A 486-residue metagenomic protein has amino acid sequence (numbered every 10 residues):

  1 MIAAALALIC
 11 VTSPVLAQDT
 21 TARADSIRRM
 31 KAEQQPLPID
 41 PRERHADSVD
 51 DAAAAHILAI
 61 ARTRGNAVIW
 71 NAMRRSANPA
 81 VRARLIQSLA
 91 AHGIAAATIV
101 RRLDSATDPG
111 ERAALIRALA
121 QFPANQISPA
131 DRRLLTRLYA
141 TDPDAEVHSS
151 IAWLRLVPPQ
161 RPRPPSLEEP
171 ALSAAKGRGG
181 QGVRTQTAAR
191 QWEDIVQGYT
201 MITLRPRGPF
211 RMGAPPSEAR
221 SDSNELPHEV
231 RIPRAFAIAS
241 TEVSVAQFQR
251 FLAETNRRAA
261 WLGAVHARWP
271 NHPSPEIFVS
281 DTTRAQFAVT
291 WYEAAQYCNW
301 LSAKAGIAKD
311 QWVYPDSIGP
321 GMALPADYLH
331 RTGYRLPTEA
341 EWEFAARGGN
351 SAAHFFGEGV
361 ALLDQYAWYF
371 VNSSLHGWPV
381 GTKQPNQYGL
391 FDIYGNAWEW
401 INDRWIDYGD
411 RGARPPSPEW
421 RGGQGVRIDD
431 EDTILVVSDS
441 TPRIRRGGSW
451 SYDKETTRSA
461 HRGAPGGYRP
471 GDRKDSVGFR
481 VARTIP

Functional and structural regions predicted by a protein language model:
M1-P14, Q18-D47, Q160-R190: Intrinsic disorder/low-complexity segments
P38-R42, T63-R74, G93-D104, N125-L138 (+1 more regions): Amphipathic alpha-helical scaffolding segments comprising HEAT/armadillo-like alpha-solenoid repeats
D51-T63, N71-R75, A80-H92, R101-R102 (+2 more regions): Structural detector for internal amphipathic alpha-helices that build alpha-solenoid repeat scaffolds
N78, L103, T107, D131 (+10 more regions): Short, compositionally biased
A214-A219, R231-F356, N402-A413, R483-P486: Active-site microenvironments of metalloenzymes and redox enzymes
R220-R231, N350-F356, L362, S373-H376 (+1 more regions): Surface-exposed recognition segments
M322-R331, Q365-Y394, G412-A413, G466: Short, well-ordered junction/capping motifs at the entry into regular secondary structure
